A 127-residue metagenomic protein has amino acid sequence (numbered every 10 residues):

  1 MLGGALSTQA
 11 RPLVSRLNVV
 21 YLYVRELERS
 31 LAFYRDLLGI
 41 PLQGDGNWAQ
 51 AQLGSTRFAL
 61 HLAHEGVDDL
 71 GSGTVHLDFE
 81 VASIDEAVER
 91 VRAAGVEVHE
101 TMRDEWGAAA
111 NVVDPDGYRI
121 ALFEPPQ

Functional and structural regions predicted by a protein language model:
M1-R29, R57, V75-L77, P126-Q127: N-terminal beta-strand motif that seeds the catalytic metal site of vicinal oxygen chelate
S15, G46, E105-G107: Loop/turn position at the start of each blade in beta-propeller repeats
E26-L27, L77-R119: Vicinal oxygen chelate
E26-P41: Amphipathic alpha-helical segments
I40-G73, R119-P125: Conserved short beta-strand elements that form part of the metal-binding/catalytic scaffold of enzyme active sites
